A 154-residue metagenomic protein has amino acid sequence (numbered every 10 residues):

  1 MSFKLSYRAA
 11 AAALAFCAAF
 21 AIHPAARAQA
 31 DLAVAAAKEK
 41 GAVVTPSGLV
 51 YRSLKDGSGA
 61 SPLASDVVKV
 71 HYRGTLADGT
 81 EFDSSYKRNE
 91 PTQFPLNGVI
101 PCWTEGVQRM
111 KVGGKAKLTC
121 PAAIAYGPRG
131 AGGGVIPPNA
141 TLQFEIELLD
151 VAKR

Functional and structural regions predicted by a protein language model:
S2-R154: Cross-family detector of peptidyl-prolyl cis-trans isomerase
